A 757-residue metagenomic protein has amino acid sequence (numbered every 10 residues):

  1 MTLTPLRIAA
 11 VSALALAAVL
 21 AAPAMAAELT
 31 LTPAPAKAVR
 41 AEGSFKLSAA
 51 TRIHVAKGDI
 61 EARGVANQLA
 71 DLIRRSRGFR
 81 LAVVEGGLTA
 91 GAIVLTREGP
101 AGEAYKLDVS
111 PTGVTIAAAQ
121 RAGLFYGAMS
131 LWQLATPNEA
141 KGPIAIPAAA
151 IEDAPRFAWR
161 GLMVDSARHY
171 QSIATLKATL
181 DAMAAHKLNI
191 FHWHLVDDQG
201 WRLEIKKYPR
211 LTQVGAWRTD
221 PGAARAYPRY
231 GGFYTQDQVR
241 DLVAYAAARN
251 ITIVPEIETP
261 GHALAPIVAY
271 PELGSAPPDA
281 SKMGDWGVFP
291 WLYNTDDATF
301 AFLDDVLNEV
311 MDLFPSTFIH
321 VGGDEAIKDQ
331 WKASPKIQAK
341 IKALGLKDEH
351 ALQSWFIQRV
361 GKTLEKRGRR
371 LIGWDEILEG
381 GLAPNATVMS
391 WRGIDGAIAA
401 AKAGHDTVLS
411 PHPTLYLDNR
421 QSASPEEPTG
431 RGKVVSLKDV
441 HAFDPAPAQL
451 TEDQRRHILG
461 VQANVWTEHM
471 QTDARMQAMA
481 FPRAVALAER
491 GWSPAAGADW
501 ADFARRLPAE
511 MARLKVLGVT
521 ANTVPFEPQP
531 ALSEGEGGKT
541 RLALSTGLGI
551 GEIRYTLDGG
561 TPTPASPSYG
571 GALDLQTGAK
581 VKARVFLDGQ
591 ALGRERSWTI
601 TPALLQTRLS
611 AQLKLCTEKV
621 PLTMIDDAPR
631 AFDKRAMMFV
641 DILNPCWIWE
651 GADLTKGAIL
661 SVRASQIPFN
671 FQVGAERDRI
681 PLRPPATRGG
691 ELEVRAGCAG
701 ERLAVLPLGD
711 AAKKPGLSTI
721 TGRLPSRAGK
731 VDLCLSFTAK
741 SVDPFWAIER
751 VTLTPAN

Functional and structural regions predicted by a protein language model:
A9-A21: Bacterial N-terminal signal peptides
A22-A26: Sec/Tat signal peptide C-region and signal peptidase I cleavage site
A27-W159, R475, R490-A512, L517: Contiguous, structured surface segment used for ligand recognition
H54, P494, A498, A504-A628 (+3 more regions): Short, compositionally stereotyped local motifs that mark structural "simplifiers"
P100-F318, R359, T363, Q462-V465: Feature activates predominantly on carbohydrate-active enzymes
P266-P271, A280-G284, V288-N385, W391-A403: Active-site neighborhood of glycoside hydrolase catalytic domains
L371-A386, R392-R541: Flexible, acidic glycine-rich loops studded with aromatic residues
T599-N757: Extracytoplasmic
